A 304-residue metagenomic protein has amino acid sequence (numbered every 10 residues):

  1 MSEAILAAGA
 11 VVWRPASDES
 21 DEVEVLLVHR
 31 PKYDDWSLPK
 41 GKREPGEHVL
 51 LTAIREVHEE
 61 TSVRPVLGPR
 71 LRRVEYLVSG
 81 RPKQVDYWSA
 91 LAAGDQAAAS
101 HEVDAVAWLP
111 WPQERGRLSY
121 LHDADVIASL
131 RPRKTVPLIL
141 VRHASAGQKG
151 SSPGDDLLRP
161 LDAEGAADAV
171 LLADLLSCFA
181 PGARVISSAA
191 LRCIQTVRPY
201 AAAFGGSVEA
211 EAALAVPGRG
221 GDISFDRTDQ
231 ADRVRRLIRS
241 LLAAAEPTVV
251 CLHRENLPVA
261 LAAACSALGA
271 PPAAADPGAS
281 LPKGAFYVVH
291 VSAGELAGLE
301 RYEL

Functional and structural regions predicted by a protein language model:
M1-L38, L138-H143: N-terminal strand-loop-strand
L6, P82-W88, P137, A285-Y287: Short beta-strand micro-motifs in enzyme catalytic cores
V12, H29, Y87-L91, W108-P110 (+1 more regions): Short, well-ordered beta-strand micro-motif
G41, T135-T228, P277-A285: Active-site-proximal alpha-helix that buttresses catalytic centers in soluble enzyme cores
R43-P69, V74-L130: Unchanged
V136-R142, I186, E246-L252, N256-A260: Beta-strand elements within well-structured catalytic alpha/beta cores of enzymes that handle phosphate/sulfate esters
D229-E246: A short, acidic, amphipathic alpha-helical segment used as a generic capping/interface helix at domain edges
A267-A297: Domain-level recognition of soluble alpha/beta enzyme cores, biased toward histidine phosphatases/phosphomutases
